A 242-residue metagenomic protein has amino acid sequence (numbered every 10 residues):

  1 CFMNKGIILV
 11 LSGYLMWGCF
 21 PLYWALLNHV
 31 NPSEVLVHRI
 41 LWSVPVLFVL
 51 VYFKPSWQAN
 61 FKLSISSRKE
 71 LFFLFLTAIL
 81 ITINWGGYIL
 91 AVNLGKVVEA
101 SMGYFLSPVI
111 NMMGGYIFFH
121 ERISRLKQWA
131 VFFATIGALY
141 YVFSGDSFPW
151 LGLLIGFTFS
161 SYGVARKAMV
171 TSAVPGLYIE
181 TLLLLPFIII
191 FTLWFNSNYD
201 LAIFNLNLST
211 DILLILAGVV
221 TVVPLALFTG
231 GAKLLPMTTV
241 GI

Functional and structural regions predicted by a protein language model:
C1-E34, L139-A168: Glycine-/small-residue-enriched transmembrane alpha-helix faces in small-molecule transporters and effluxers
G6-S12, A59-I83, W150-L154, L201-V223: Loop-to-transmembrane-helix transition segments
L22-S33, A59-L63, V92-K96, I136-L139 (+2 more regions): Membrane-interface helix termini and inter-helical loops of multi-pass transporters
L27, V35, A91-V92, I117-F119 (+3 more regions): Hydrophobic/aromatic residues within transmembrane alpha-helices of multi-pass small-molecule transporters
S33-I83, T158, I179-N196: Transmembrane alpha-helices of multi-pass small-molecule transport proteins
L90, S107-L126: C-terminal transmembrane-helix exit sites in multi-pass transporters
S101-L106, A173-L183, V222-I242: Helix-helix packing/entry segments at the starts of transmembrane helices
Y104, H120-Y140, D146-L153: Loop-to-transmembrane alpha-helix entry segments
